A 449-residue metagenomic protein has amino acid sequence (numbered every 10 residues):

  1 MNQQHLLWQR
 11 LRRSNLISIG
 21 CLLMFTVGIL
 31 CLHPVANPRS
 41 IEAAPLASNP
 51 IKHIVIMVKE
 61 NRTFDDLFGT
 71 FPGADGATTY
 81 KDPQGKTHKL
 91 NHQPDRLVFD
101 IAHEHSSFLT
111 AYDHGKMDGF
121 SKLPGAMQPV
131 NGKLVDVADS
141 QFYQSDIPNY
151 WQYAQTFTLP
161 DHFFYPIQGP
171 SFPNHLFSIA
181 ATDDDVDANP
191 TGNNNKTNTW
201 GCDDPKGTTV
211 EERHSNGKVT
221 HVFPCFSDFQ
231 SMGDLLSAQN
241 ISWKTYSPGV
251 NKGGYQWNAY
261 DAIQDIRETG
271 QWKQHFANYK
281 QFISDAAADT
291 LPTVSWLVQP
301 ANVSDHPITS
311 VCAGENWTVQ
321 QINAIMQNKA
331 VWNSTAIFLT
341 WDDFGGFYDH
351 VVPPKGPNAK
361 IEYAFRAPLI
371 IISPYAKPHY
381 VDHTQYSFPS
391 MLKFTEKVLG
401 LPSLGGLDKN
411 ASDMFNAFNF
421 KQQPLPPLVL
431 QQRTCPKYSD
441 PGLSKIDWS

Functional and structural regions predicted by a protein language model:
M1-R13: N-terminal secretory signal peptides that target proteins for export/translocation
R12-L16, A47: Structural motif marking the loop-to-transmembrane transition
L16-S18, S40: Generic short N-terminal amphipathic or hydrophobic helices
I19-H33: Bacterial N-terminal signal peptides
N37-S449: N-terminal pro-sequences and low-complexity stem/linker regions of secreted or lumenal proteins
